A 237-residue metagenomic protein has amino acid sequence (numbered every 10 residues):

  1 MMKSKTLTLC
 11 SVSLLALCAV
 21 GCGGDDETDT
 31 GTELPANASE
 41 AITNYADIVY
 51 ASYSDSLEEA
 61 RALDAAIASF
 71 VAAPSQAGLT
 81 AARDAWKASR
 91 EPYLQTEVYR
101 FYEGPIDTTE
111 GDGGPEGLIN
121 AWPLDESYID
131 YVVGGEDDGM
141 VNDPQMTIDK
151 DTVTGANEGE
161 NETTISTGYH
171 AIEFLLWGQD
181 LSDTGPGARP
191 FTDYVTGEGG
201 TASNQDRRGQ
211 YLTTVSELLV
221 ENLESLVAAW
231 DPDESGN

Functional and structural regions predicted by a protein language model:
M1-C10: Bacterial N-terminal signal peptides that target proteins for export
S11-A16: Hydrophobic helical h-region of N-terminal Sec-dependent signal peptides in bacterial secretory/periplasmic proteins
L17-G21: C-terminal motif of bacterial Sec signal peptides marking the signal peptidase cleavage site
G23-D26: Bacterial signal peptide processing site
T30-N237: Mature extracytoplasmic or organellar-lumen-exposed domains after removal of signal/transit peptides
